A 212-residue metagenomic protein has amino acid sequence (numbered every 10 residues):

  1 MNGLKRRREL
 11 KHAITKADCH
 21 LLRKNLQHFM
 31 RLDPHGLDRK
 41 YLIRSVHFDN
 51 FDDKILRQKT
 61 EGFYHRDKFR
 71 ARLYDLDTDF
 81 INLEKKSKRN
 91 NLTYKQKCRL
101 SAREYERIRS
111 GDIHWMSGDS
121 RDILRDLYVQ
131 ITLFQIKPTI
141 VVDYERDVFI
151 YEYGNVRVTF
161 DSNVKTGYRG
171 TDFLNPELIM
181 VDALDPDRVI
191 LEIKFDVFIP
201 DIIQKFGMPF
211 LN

Functional and structural regions predicted by a protein language model:
M1-N212: Phosphate-end processing signature that detects enzymes handling 5′-triphosphorylated RNA and polyphosphate
